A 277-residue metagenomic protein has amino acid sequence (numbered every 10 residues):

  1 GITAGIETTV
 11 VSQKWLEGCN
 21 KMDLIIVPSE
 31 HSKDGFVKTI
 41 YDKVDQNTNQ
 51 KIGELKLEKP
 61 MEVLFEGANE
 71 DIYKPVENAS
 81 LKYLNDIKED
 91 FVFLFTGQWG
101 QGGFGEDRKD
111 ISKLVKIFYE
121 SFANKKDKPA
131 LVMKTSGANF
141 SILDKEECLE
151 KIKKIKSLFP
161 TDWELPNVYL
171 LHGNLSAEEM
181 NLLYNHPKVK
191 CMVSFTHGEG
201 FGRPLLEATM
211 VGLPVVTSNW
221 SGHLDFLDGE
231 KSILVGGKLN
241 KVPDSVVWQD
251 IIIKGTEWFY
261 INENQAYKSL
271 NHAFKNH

Functional and structural regions predicted by a protein language model:
G1-F36: Extended catalytic core of nucleotide-activated donor transferases of GT-like folds
L24-P75: Donor nucleotide-sugar binding/catalytic pocket of nucleotide-sugar-dependent glycosyltransferases
E70-E179: Conserved catalytic-core segment of nucleotide-activated headgroup transferases in glycan assembly
L182-G200, M210-L213: Acidic donor-binding loop of glycosyltransferase active sites
G202-L205, W220: Short glycine/serine-rich donor-binding loops of glycosyltransferases
P214-T217, I233-L234: Short hydrophobic beta-strand element within catalytic cores of glycosyltransferases and related nucleotide-activated
L224-H272: Change "using UDP/GDP/dTDP sugars" to "using nucleotide sugars
